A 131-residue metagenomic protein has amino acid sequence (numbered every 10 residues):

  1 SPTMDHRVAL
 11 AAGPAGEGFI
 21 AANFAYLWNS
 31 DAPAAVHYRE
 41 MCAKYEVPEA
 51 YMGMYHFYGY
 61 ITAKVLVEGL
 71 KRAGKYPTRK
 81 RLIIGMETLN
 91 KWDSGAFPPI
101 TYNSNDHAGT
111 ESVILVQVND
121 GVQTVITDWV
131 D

Functional and structural regions predicted by a protein language model:
S1-D131: Extracytosolic ligand-binding ectodomains
